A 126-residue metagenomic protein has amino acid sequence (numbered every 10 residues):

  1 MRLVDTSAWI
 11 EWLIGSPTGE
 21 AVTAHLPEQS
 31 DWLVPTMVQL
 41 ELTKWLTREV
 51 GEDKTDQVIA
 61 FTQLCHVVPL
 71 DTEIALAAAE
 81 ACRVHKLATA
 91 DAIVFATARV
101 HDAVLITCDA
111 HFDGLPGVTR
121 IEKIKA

Functional and structural regions predicted by a protein language model:
M1, F95, R99-A126: Acidic, PIN/NYN-like endoribonuclease modules and their adjacent C-terminal/linker elements
M1-V34, L46-I59, A126: Short, well-structured N-terminal submotif of metal-dependent ribonuclease cores
W9-I10, Q39, A75, F112-D113: A generic structural signal for short hydrophobic patches within well-formed alpha-helices
E28-Q29, F61-C65, H101: Structured helix-beta-strand junction loops
L33, V68, I121-E122: General small-molecule cofactor/ligand-binding pocket signal
K54-E73: Short hydrophobic interaction/assembly module
V67-C108: Active-site neighborhoods of divalent-metal-dependent phosphate/nucleic-acid chemistry enzymes
